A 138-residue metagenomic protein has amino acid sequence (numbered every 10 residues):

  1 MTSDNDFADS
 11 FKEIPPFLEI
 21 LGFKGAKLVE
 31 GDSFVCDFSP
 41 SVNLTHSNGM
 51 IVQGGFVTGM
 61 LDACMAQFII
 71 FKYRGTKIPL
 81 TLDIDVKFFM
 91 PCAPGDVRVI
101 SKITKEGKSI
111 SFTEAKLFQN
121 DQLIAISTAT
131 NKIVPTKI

Functional and structural regions predicted by a protein language model:
M1-I138: Terminal targeting signals and extreme-terminal segments of soluble enzymes
